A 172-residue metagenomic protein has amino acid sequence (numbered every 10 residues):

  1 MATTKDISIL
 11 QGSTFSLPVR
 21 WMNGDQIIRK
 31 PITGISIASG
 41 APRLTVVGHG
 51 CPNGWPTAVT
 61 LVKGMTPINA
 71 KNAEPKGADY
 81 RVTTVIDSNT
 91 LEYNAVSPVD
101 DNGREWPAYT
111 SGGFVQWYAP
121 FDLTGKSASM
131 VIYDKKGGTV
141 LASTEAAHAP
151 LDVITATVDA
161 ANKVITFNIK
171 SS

Functional and structural regions predicted by a protein language model:
M1-R29, G48-P67, Q116-S172: N-terminal assembly/attachment segments of tailed bacteriophage virion structural proteins
R29-P120: Small/polar beta-strand repeat architecture
